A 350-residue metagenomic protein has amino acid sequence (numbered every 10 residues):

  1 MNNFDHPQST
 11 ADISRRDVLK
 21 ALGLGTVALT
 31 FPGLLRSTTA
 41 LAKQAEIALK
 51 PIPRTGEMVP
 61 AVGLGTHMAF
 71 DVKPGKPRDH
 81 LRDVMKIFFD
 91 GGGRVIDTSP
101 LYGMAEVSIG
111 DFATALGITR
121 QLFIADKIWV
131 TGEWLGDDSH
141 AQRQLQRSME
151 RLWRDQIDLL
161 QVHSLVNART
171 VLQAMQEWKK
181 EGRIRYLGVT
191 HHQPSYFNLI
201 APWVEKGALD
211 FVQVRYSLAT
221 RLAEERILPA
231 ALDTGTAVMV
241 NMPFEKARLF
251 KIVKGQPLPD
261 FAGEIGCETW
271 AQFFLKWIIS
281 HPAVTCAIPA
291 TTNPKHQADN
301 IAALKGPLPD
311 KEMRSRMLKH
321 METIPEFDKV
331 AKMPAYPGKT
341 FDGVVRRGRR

Functional and structural regions predicted by a protein language model:
M1-S14, T38-T39: N-terminal secretory signal peptides
I13-L34: N-terminal export leaders
L29, I52, R226-R350: Structured C-terminal cap/extension of enzyme domains
G33-T66, K76: C-terminal segment of N-terminal export signals and the immediately downstream linker at the start of the mature
I52, L64, I96, I109 (+8 more regions): Conserved, mostly hydrophobic/aromatic
R54-G56, G110-T119, M149-W153, K179 (+1 more regions): Acidic (Asp/Glu)-rich catalytic clusters
D97-A113: Glycine-rich, proline-tolerant flexible connector loops at the mouths of alpha/beta enzymes
V130-Q213, S217-L222, R226, L232-M239: Glycine/proline-rich, positively charged, aromatic-decorated active-site loop/lid region on the catalytic face
